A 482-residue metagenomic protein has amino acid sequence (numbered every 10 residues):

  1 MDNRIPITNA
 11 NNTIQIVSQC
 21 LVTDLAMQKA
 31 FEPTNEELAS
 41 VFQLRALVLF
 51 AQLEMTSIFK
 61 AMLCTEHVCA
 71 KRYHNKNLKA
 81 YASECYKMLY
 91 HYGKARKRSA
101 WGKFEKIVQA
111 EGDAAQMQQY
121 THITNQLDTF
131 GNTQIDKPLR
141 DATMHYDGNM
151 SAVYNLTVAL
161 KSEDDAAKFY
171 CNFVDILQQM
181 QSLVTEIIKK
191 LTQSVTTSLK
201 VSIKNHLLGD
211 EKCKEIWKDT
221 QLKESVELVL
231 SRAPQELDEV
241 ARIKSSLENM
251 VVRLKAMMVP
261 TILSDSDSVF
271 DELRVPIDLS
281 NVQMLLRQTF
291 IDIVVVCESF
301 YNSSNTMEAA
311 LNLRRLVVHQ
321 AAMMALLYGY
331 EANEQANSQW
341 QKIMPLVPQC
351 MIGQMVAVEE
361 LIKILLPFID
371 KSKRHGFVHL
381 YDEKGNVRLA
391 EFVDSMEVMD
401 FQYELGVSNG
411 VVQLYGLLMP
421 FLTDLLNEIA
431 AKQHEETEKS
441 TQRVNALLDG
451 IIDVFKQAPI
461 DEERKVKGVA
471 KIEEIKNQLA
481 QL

Functional and structural regions predicted by a protein language model:
M1-I135, M150-F368, K384-L482: Amphipathic alpha-helical interface segments
P138-D141, H145, D370-H379: Long, charged low-complexity segments
